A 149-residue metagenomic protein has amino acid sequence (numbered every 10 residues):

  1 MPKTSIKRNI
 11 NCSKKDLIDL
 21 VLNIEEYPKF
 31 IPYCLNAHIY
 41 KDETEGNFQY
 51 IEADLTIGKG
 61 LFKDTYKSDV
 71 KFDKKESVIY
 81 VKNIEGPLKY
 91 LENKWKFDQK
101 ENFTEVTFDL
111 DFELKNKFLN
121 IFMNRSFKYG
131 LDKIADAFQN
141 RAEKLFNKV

Functional and structural regions predicted by a protein language model:
M1-F48, N102: Hydrophobic ligand-binding cavity/cleft-lining segments
I6-R8, A53-L55, F108-L110: A structural signal for short, well-ordered beta-strand segments
R8-D16, S77-K82, N124: Short, charged low-complexity linear motifs
L17-V21, Y27, A53, V70 (+2 more regions): Hydrophobic pocket/interface hotspot
N23, V81-Y90, R125-F138: Short secondary-structure transition/capping segments
P28-K29, N36-E43, T56-F103, D111 (+2 more regions): Hydrophobic-ligand binding "helix-grip"
L114-V149: A conserved amphipathic terminal alpha-helix motif
